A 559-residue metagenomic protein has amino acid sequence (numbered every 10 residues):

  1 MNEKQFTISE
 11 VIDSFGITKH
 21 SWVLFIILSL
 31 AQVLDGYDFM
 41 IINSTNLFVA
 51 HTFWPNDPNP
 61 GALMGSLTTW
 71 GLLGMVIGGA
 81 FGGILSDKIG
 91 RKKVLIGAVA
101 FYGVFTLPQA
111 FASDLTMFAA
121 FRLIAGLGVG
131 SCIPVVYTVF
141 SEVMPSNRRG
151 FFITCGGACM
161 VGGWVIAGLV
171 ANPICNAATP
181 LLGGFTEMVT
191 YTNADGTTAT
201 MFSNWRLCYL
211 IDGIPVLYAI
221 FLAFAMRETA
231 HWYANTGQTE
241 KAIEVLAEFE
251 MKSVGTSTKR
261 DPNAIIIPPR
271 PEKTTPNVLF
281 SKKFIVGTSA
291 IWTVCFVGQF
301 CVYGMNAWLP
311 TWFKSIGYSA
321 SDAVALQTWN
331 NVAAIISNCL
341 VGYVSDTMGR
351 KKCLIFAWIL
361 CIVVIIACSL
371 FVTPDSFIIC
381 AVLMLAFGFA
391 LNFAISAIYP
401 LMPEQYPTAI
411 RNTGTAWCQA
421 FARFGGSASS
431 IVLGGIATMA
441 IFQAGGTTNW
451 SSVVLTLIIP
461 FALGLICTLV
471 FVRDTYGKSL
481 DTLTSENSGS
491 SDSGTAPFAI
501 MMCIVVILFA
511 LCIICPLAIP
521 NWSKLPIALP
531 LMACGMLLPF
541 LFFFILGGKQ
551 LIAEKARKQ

Functional and structural regions predicted by a protein language model:
M1-K558: Transmembrane-helix signature of 12-pass secondary carriers
